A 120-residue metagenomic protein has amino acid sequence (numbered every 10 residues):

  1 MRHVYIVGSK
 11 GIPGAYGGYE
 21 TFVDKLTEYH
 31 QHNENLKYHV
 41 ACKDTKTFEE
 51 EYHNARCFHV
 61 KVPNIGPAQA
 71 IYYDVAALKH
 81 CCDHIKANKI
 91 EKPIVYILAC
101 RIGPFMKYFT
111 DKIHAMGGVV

Functional and structural regions predicted by a protein language model:
M1-V4: Extreme N-terminal starter segment of soluble prokaryotic enzymes
V7-A15, Y29-A68: N-terminal strand-loop element at the rim of the active site of nucleotide-sugar-dependent glycosyltransferases
A15-L26, Y73: Conserved alpha-helical elements of sugar-nucleotide-dependent glycosyltransferases
Y19-F22, A41-K43, L98-C100: Replace "coordinates the UDP/GDP/TDP-sugar" with "coordinates nucleotide-activated sugar donors
K25-N33, H80-D83: A short, N-terminal amphipathic alpha-helix
C42, C57, C81-C82, C100: Generic recognition of cysteine residues
Y72-H80, A87, K92-V120: An aromatic- and histidine-rich active-site surface loop
